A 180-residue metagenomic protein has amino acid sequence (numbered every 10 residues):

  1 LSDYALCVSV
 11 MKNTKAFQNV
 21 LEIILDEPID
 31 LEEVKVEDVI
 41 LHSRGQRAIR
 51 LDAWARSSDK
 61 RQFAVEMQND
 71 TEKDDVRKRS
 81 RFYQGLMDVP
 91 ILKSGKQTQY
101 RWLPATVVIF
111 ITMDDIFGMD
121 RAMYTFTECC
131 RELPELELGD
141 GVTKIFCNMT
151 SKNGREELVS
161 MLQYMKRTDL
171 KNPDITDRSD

Functional and structural regions predicted by a protein language model:
L1-S179: Elongated, amphipathic alpha-helical interaction scaffolds
